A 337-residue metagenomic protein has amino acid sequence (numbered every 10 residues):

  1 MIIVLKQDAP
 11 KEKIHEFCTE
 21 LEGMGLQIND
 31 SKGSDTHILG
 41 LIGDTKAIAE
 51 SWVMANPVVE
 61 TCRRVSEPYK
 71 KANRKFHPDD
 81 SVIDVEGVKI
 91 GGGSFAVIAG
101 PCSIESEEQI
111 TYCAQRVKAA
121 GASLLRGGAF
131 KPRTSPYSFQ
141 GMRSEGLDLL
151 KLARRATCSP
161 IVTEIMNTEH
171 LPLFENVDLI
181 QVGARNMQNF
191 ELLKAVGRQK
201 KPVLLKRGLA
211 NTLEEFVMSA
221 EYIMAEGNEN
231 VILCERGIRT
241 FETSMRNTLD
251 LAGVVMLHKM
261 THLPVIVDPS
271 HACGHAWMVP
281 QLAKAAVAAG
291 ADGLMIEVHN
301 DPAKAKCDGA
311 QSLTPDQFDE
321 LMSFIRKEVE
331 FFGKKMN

Functional and structural regions predicted by a protein language model:
M1-V97: Non-catalytic terminal accessory/regulatory regions of metabolic enzymes
K6, M142, C158-E169, D178-E191 (+3 more regions): Catalytic beta/alpha-barrel core
I83-C102, K131-P136, H258-V267: N-terminal small/glycine-rich loop or linker at the start of catalytic domains across soluble metabolic enzymes
F95-Y112, S135-Q140, P160-E164, G183-R185 (+2 more regions): Active-site mouth loops of central-metabolism enzymes
A96-P101, L125-G127, I161-T163, I180-V182 (+4 more regions): Hydrophobic faces of well-ordered beta-strands that scaffold small-molecule active sites in alpha/beta enzyme cores
R126-S144, N300-S312: Glycine-rich, proline-tolerant flexible connector loops at the mouths of alpha/beta enzymes
F139-T163, V196-P202, L251-V265, Q311-G333: Alpha-helix-loop-beta-strand connector modules within alpha/beta enzyme cores
Q199-V298: Catalytic alpha/beta core domains of metabolic enzymes, predominantly
